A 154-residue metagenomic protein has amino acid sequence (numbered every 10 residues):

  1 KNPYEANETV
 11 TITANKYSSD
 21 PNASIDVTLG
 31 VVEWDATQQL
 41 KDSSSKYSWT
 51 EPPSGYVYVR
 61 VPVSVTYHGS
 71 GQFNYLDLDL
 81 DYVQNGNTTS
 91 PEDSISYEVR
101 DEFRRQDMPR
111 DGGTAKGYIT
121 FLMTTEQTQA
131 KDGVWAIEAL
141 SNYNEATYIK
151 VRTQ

Functional and structural regions predicted by a protein language model:
K1-R60, T66-Q154: Conserved functional micro-motifs across diverse proteins
